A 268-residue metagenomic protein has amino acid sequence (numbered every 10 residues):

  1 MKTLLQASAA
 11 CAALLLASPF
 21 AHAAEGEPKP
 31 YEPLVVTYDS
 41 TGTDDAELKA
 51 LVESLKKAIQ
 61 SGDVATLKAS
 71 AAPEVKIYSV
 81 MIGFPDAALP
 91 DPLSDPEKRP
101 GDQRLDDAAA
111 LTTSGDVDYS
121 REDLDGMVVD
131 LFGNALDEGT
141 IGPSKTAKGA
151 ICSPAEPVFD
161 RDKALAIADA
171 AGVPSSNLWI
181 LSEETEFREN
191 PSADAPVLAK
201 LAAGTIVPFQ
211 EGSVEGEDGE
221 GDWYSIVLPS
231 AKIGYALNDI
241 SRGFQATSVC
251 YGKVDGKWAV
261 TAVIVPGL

Functional and structural regions predicted by a protein language model:
M1-A9: Bacterial N-terminal signal peptides that target proteins for export
A17-F20: N-terminal signal peptide c-region/cleavage motif recognized by signal peptidases
A24-K57, A69, L105-D106: Short, low-complexity N-terminal intrinsically disordered segments enriched in polar/charged residues
D63-E74: Short, well-ordered alpha-helical segments enriched in acidic and aromatic residues
V75-L93: Short, charge-rich amphipathic alpha-helical segments embedded in non-transmembrane helical bundles/solenoids
A109, G115-S176, S225-L268: Boundary regions of SH3-family modules and the immediately adjacent low-complexity/disordered segments in eukaryotic
N190-V197: Short alpha-helix capping/helix-loop boundary micro-motifs
L198-S241: SH3/SH3-like beta-barrel superfamily modules
